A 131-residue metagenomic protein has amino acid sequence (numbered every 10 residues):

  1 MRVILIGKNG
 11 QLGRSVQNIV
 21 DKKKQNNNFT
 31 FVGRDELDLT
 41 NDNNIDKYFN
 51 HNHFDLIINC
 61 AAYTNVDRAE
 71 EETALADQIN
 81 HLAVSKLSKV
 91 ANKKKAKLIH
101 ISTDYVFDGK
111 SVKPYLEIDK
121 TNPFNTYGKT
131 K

Functional and structural regions predicted by a protein language model:
R2-K22: N-terminal Rossmann NAD(P)H-binding glycine-rich loop of SDR-like oxidoreductase domains
I6, V32, I57-A61, L98-T103: SDR active-site strand-loop-helix element
Q25-K47: Adenosine-cofactor binding site in Rossmann-like domains, unifying the SAM/SAH pocket of S-adenosylmethionine-dependent
D42-I79: NAD(P)H-binding glycine-rich loop region in Rossmannoid oxidoreductase-like domains and their noncatalytic homologs
T64, D104-F107, T121: Active-site segment of SDR-like NAD(P)-dependent oxidoreductases
E71-I99: NAD(P)-cofactor binding segment of oxidoreductase domains
I101-P114, T126-Y127: Conserved catalytic-site region of short-chain dehydrogenase/reductase
N122-K131: Active-site Tyr-X1-5-Lys
